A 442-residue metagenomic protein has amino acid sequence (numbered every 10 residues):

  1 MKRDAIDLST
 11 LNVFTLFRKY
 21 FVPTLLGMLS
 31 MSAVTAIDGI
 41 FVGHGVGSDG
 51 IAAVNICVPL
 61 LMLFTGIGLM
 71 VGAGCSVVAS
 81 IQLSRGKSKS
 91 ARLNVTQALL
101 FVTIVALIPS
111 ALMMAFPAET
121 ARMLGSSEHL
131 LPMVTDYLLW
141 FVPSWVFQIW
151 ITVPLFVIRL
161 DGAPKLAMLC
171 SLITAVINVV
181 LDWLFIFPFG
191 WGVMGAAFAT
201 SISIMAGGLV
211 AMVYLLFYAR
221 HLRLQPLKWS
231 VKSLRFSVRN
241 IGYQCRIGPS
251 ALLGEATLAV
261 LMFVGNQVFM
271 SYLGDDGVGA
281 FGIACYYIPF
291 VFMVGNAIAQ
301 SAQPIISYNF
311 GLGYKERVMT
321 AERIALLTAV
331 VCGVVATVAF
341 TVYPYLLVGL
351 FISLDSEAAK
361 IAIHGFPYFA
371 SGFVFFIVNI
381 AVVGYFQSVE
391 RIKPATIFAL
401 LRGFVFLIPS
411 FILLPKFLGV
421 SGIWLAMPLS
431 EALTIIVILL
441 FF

Functional and structural regions predicted by a protein language model:
M1-T24, A79-S144, W191-G248, I306-G372 (+1 more regions): Short alpha-helical transmembrane segments in multi-pass integral membrane proteins
L8-V46, P59-G74, V78, Q82 (+5 more regions): N-terminal transmembrane alpha-helices
K19-D38, W140, T174, S203-G207 (+4 more regions): Transmembrane helical elements of multi-pass membrane transporters/channels
T24-S32, L69, F101-S110, M114 (+8 more regions): Hydrophobic alpha-helical transmembrane segments in multi-pass membrane proteins
A33-I51, A121-E128, L184-W191, L252 (+4 more regions): Helix-terminus/linker motif at the lipid-water interface of multi-pass membrane proteins
I51-A111, Q148-A167, A280-V338, V342-P344 (+1 more regions): Small-residue-rich hydrophobic transmembrane alpha-helices
G72, F141-R159, A167-N178, A196-M212 (+4 more regions): Short runs within selected transmembrane alpha-helices of multi-pass transporters and secretion channels
M113, F156, D182, I186 (+7 more regions): Structural signal for membrane-spanning alpha-helices in multi-pass inner-membrane proteins, emphasizing helix cores
